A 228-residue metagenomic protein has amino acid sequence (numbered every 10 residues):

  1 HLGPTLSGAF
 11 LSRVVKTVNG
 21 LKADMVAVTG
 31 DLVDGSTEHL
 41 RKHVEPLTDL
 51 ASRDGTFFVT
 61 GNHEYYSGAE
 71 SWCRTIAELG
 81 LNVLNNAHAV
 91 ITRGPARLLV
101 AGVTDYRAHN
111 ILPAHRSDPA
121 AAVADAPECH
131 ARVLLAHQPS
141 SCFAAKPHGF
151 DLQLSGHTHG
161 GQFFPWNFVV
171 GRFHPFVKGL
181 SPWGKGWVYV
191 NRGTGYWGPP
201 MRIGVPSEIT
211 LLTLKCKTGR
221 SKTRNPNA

Functional and structural regions predicted by a protein language model:
H1-A228: Soluble catalytic domains of enzymes that build or remodel membrane lipids, polysaccharides, and related
